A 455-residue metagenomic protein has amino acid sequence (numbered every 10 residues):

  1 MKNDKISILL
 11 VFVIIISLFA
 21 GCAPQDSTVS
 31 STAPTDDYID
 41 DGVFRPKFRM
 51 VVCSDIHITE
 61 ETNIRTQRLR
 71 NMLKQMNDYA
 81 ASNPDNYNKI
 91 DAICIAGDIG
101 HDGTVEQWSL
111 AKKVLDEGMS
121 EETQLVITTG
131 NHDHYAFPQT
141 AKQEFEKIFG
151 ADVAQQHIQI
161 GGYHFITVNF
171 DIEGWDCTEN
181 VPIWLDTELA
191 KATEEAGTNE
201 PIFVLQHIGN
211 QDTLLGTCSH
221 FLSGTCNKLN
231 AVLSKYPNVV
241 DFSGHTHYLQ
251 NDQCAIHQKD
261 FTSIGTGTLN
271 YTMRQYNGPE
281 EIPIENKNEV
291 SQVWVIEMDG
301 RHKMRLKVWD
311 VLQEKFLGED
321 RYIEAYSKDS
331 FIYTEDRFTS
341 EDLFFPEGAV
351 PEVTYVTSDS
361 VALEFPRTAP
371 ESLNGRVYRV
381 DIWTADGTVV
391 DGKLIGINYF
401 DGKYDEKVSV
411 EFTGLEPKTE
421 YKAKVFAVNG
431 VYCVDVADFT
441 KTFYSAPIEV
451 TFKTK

Functional and structural regions predicted by a protein language model:
L18-G21: C-terminal motif of bacterial Sec signal peptides marking the signal peptidase cleavage site
P24-E106: N-terminal active-site segment of His-dependent metallophosphoesterases
A33-P34, T104-G197, K228-K235, N251-K287 (+2 more regions): Extended active-site neighborhood of metal-dependent phosphoesterases/phosphodiesterases
V52-S54, D91-D98, Q124-N131, F203-H207 (+2 more regions): Active-site neighborhood of phospho(di)ester-bond hydrolases with catalytic His/Asp-centered motifs
I64-R65, T178, E194-S243, Q250-I256: Active-site-proximal segments of metal-dependent phosphoesterases and phosphodiesterases across multiple
K287-L394, D438, T442-K455: A short C-terminal boundary segment appended to hydrolase-like catalytic domains
D405-E411: Short S/T/G- and acidic-enriched coil/turn segments that sit immediately N-terminal to beta-strands in beta-sandwich
L415-C433: Beta-strand-rich modules
